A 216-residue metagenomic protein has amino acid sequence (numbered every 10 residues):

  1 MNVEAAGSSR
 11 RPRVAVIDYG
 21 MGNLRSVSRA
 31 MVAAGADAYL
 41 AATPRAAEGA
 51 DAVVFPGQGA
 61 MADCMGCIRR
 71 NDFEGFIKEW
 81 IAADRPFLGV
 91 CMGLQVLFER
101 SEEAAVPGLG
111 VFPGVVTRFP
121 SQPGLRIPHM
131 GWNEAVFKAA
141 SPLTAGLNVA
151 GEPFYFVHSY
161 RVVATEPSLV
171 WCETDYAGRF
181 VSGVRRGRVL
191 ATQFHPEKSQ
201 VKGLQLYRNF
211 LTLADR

Functional and structural regions predicted by a protein language model:
N2, T192-R216: Acyltransferase
R10-A15: Extreme N-terminal starter segment of soluble prokaryotic enzymes
A50: An anion/phosphate-binding loop that grips the pyrophosphate of nucleotide cofactors and donors
V54-P56: Structural motif
G59-W132: Cysteine-nucleophile active-site neighborhood
E99-Y176: Pocket-forming structural segment of enzyme catalytic cores
G151, R185-L190: Beta-strand-turn-beta hairpins that frame and shape the catalytic cleft of phosphate-ester-processing enzymes
G178-R185: Short, surface-exposed beta-strand/loop micro-motifs that present aromatic residues
